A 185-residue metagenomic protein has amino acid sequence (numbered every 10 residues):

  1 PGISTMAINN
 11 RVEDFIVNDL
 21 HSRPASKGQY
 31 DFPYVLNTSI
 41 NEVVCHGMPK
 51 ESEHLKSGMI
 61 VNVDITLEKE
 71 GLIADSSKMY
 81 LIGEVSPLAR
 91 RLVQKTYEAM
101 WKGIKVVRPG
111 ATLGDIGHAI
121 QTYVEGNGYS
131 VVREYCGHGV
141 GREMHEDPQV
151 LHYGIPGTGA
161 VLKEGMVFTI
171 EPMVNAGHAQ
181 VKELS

Functional and structural regions predicted by a protein language model:
P1-S185: Active-site neighborhoods and metal-handling regions in enzymes and metal-associated proteins
